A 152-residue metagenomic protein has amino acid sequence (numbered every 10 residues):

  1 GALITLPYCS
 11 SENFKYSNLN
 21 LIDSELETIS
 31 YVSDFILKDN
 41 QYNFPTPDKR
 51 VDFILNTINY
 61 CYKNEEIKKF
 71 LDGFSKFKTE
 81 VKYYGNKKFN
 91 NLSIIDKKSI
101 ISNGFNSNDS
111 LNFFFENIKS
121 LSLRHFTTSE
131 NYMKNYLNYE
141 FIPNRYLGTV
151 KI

Functional and structural regions predicted by a protein language model:
G1-S10, S93: N-terminal export signals
S10-L21: Bacterial Sec signal peptide processing site at the extreme N-terminus
S17-N18, D39, Y62: Residue-level detector of alpha-helix boundaries and kinks
E27-N43: N-terminal secretory signal peptides
Y31, N43, K49-I152: Mature-region segments of soluble proteins
